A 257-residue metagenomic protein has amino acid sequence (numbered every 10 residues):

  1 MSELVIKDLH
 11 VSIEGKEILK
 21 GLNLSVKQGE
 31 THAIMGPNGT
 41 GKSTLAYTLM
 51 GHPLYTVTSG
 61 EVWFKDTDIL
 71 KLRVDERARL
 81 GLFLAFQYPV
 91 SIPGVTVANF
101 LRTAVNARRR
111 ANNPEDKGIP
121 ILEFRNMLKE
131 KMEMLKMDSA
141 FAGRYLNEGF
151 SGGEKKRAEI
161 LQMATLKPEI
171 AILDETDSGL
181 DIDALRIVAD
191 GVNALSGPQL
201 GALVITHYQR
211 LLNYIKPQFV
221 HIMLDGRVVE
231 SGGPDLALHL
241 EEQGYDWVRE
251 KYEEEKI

Functional and structural regions predicted by a protein language model:
L4-I6, L19-G21: Conserved structural motif at the start of ABC-family nucleotide-binding domains
L22, V26-Q28: Conserved hydrophobic segment flanking the Walker A/P-loop of ABC-type ATPase nucleotide-binding domains
M35-P37: The feature captures the beta-strand-to-loop junction immediately N-terminal to the Walker
E61-R77, N147: ABC ATPase NBD Q-loop/coupling interface
V90-E169: ABC-family P-loop ATPase nucleotide-binding domains
I172-T176, D183: Walker B catalytic motif
L185-P198: Helical segment within the ABC ATPase nucleotide-binding domain
F219, M223, R227-E250: Conserved beta-strand-loop-alpha-helix hinge in the C-terminal portion of ABC ATPase nucleotide-binding domains
